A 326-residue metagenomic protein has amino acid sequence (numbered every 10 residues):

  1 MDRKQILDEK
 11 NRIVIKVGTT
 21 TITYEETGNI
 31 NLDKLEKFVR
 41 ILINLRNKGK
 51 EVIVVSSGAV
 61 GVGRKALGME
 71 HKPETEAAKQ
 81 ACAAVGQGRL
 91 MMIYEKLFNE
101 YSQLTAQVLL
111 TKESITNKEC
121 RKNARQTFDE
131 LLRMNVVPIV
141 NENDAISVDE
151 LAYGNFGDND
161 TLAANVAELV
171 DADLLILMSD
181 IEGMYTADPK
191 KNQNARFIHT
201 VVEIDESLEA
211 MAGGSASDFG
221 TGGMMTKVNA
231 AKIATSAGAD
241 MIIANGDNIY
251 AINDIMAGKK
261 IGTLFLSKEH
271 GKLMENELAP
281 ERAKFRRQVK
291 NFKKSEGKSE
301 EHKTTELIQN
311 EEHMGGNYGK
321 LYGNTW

Functional and structural regions predicted by a protein language model:
M1-K72, E76-L104, V108-W326: C-terminal catalytic "cap/lid" subdomain
